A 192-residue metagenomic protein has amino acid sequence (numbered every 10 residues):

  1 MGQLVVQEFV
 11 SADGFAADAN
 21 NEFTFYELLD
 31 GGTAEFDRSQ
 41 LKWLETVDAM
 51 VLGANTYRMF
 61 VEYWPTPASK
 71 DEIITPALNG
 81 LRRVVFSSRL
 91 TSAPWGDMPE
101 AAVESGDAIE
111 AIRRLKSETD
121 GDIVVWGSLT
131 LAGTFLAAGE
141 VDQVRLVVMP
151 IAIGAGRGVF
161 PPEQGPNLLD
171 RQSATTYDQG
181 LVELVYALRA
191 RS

Functional and structural regions predicted by a protein language model:
M1-S192: Enzymes that bind and transform nitrogen-containing heteroaromatic metabolites
